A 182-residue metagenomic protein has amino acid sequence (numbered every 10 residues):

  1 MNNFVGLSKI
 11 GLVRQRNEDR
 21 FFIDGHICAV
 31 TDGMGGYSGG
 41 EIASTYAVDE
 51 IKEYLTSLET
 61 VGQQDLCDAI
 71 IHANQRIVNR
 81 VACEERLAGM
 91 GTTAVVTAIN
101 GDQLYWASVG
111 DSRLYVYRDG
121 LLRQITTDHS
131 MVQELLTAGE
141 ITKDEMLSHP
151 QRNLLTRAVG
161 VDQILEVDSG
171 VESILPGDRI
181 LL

Functional and structural regions predicted by a protein language model:
M1-L182: PP2C/PPM-type serine/threonine phosphatase catalytic domain
